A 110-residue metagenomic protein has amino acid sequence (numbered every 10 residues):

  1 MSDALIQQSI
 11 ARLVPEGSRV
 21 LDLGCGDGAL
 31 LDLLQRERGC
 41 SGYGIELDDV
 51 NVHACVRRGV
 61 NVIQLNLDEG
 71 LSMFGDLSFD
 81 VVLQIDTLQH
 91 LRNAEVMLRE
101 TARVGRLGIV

Functional and structural regions predicted by a protein language model:
M1-L77, V81, I85, L98: Conserved N-terminal segment of class I S-adenosyl-L-methionine
L71, L91-R92: Activation segment
D86-H90: A short His-aromatic
E95-G108: A short glycine-rich, Lys/Arg-flanked "PGG" loop and its adjoining helix->strand segment in the class I
